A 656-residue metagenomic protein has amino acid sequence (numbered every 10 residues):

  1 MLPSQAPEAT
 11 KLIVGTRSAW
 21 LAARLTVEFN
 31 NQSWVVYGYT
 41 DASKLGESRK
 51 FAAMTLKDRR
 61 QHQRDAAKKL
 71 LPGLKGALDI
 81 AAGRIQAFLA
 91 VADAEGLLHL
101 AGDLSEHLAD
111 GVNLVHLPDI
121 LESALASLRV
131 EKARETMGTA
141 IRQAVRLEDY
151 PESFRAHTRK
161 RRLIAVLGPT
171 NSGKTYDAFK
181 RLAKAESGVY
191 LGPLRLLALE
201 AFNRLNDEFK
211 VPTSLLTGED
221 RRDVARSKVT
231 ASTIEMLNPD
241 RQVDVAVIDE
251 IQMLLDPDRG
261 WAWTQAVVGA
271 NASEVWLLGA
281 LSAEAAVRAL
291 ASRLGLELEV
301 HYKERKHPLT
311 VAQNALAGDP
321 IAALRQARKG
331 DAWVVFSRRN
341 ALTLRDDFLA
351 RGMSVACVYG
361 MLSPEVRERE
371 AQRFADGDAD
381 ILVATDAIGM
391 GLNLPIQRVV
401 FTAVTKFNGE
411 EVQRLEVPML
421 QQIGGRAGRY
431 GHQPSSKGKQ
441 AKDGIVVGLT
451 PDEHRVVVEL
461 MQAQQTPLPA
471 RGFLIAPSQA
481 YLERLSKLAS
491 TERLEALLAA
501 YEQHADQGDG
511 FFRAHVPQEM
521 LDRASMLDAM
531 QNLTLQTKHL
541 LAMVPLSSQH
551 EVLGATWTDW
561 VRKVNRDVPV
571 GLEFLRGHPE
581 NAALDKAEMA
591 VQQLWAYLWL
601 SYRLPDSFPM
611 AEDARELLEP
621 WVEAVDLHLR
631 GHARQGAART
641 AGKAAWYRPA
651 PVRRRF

Functional and structural regions predicted by a protein language model:
M1-V145, A476-F656: Non-catalytic terminal extensions of ATP-dependent helicases
D177-L182, D258, A262, G269 (+1 more regions): Conserved interdomain hinge at the start of the Helicase C-terminal
S187-A201, W276-L278, E284, R325-R351 (+3 more regions): Conserved strand-helix element at the start of the C-terminal RecA-like helicase core
L205-V243: Inter-Walker segment of RecA-like/P-loop motor cores
S214-V224, T343, S354-T385: Conserved helicase ATPase core of P-loop NTP-dependent helicases/translocases
E219, S227, E284-A327: Interdomain hinge/linker at the junction between the two RecA-like core domains of SF2 helicases
Q252-H307: Post-DEXD/H (motif II) to motif III coupling segment of the RecA-like Helicase ATP-binding lobe
E274-A283, L394, R398-Q462: Conserved segment of the helicase C-terminal RecA-like domain
